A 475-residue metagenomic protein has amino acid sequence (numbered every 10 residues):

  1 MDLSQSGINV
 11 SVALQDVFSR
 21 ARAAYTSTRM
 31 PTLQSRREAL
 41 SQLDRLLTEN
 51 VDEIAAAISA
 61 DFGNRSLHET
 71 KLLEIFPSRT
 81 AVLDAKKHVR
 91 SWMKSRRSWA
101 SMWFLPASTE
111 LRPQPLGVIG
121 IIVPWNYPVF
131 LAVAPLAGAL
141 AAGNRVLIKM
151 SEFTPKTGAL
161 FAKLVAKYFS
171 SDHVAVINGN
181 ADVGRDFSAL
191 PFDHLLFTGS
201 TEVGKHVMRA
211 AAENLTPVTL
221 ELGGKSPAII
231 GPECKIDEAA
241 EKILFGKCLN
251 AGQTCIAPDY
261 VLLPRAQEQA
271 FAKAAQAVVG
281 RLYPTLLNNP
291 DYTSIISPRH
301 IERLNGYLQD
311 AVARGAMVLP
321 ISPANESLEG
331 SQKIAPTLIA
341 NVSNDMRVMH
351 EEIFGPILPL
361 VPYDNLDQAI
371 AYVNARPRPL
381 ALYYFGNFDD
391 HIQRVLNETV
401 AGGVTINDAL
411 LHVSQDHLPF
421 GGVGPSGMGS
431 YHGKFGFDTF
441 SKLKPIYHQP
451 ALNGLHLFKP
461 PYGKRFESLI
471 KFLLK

Functional and structural regions predicted by a protein language model:
M1-E110: N-terminal Rossmann-like NAD(P)+-binding subdomain of aldehyde/semialdehyde dehydrogenases
D2, S6-I8, E326, K333-K475: Conserved C-terminal structural/oligomerization subdomain of aldehyde/semialdehyde dehydrogenase
I8, E202-S343, D367, I406 (+2 more regions): ALDH superfamily catalytic-core signature
L14, L33, V51, I236 (+4 more regions): Residues at or immediately preceding the N-termini of alpha-helices
A23-R29, I121, I229-I230, Y260-L263 (+4 more regions): Short, well-ordered beta-strand elements within core beta-sheets of diverse protein domains
Y25, R29, D44-L47, V51 (+15 more regions): Structural signal for hydrophobic packing residues in well-ordered secondary-structure cores of soluble enzyme domains
R36, V82, G143, V174 (+7 more regions): Residue-level signal for inorganic ion chemistry
M102-E238, Y363: Rossmann-like NAD(P) dinucleotide-binding subdomain of oxidoreductase/dehydrogenase enzymes
